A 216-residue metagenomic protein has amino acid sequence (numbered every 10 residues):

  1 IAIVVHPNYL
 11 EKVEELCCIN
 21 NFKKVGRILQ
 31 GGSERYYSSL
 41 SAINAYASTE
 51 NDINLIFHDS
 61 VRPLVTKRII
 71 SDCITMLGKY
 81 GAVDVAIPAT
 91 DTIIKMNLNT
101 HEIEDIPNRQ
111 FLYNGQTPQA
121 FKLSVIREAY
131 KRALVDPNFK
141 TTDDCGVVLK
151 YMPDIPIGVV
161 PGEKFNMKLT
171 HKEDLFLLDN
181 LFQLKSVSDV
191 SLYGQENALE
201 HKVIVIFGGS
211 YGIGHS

Functional and structural regions predicted by a protein language model:
I1-D52, D136-P137: Conserved N-terminal catalytic core of the sugar/cofactor nucleotidyltransferase
A42, D59, P88, K122 (+1 more regions): Residue-level signal for inorganic ion chemistry
E50-V61: Short beta-strand-to-loop acidic/aromatic patch adjacent to the donor-nucleotide binding site
L64-G158: Conserved core of the sugar-phosphate nucleotidyltransferase
K168-S188: Short, structured interface segments
S186-H201: A short, basic/flexible loop-to-alpha-helix module at the beginning of a structural domain
A198-S216: Canonical Rossmann dinucleotide-binding motif of NAD(H)/NADP(H)-dependent dehydrogenases/reductases, specifically
